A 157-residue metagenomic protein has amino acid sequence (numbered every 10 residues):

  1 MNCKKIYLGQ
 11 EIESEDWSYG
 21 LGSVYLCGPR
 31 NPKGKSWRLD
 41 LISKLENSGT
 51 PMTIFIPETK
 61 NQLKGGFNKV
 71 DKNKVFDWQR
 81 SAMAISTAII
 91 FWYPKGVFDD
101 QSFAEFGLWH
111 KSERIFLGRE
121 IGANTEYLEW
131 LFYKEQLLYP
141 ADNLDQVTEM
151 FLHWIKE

Functional and structural regions predicted by a protein language model:
M1-E157: Conserved catalytic or regulatory cores that recognize and/or transform ribose-phosphate-containing ligands
